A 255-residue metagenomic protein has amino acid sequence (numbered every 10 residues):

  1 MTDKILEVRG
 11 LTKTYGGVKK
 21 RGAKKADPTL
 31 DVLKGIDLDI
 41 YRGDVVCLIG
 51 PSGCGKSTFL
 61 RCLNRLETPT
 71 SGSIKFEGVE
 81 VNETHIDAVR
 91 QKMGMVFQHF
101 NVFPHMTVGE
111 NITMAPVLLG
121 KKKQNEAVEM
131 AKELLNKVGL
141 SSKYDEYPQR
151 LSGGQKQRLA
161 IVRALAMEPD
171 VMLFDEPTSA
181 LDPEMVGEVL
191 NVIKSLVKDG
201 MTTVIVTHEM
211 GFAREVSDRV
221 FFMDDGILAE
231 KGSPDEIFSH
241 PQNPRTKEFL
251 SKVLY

Functional and structural regions predicted by a protein language model:
D3-P234: ABC family nucleotide-binding domain
K231, D235-Y255: C-terminal boundary and immediately downstream tail of ABC-type ATPase nucleotide-binding domains
